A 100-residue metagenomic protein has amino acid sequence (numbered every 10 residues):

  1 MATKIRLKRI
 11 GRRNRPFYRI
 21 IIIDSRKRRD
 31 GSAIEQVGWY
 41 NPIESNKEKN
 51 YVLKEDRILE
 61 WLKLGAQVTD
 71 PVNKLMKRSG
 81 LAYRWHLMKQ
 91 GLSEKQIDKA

Functional and structural regions predicted by a protein language model:
A2-A100: Structured, basic alpha/beta domains of bacterial-type, RNA-associated proteins
